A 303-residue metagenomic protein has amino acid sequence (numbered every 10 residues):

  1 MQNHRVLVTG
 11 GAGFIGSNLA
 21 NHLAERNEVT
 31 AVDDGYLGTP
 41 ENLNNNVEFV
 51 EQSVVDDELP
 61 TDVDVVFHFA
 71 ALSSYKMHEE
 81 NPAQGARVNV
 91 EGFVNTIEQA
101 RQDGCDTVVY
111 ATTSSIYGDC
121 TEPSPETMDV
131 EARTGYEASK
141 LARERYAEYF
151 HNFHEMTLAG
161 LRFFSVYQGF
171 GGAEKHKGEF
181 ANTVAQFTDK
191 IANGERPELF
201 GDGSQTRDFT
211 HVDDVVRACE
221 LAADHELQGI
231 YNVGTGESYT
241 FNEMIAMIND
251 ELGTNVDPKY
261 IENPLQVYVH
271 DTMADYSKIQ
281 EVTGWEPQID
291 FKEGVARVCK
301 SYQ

Functional and structural regions predicted by a protein language model:
L7-A24: N-terminal Rossmann NAD(P)H-binding glycine-rich loop of SDR-like oxidoreductase domains
D56-V88: NAD(P)H-binding glycine-rich loop region in Rossmannoid oxidoreductase-like domains and their noncatalytic homologs
H68, V94-G135, A159: Conserved Rossmann-fold NAD(P)-dependent oxidoreductase catalytic core, especially the SDR/UDP-sugar
Q84-G92, V130, T134, A138-S139: Glycine-rich NAD(P)-binding loop of the Rossmann-fold in SDR/ketoreductase-type enzymes
T112-T113, R145-G172, E198: Conserved beta-loop-beta element that borders a ligand/cofactor-binding pocket
Y117-G118, T134-G135, R162-A181: Flexible, glycine-rich beta-alpha linker
D119, R133-A159, I191-N193: Active-site Tyr-X1-5-Lys
I191-Q303: C-terminal substrate-binding subdomain of Rossmann-fold SDR/epimerase-dehydratase oxidoreductases
